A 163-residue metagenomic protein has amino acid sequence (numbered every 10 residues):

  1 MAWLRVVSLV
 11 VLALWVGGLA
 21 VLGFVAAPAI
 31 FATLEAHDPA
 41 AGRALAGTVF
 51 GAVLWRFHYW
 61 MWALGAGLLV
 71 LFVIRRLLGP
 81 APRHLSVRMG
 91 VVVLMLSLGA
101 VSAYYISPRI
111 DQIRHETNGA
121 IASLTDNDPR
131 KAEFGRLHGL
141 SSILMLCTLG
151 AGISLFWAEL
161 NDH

Functional and structural regions predicted by a protein language model:
M1-V16, V87-M95, G152-A158: Alpha-helical transmembrane segments and their helix-start/interface "positive-inside/aromatic belt" motifs in integral
A2-H84, Q112-K131: Interfacial loop at the N-terminal end of multi-pass membrane proteins
L19, G23, Y59, G99-I106 (+1 more regions): Alpha-helical transmembrane segments
A52-L54, D128-T148: Individual transmembrane alpha-helices with interfacial aromatic-anchor signatures
A63-V70, I143-A158: Selective detector of the "anchor" transmembrane alpha-helix that sits immediately C-terminal
F72-V93, W157-H163: Cytoplasmic juxtamembrane regions at transmembrane-helix boundaries
M89-Q112: Hydrophobic alpha-helical transmembrane segments of integral membrane proteins
G99, I106, S123, R130-E133: Amphipathic alpha-helical coiled-coil segments and their boundaries
